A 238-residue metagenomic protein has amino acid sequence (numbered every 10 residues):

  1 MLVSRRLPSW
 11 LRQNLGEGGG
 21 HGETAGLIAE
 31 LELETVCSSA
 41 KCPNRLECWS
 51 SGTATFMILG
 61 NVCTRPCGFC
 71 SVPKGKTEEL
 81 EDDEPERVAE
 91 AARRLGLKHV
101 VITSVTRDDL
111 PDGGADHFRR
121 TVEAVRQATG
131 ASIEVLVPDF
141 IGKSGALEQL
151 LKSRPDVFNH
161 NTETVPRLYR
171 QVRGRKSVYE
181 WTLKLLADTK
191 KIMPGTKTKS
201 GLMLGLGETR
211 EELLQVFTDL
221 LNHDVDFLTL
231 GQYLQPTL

Functional and structural regions predicted by a protein language model:
M1-R65: Flexible, acidic/Gly-rich N-terminal and inter-domain linker regions that tether and position cofactor-handling modules
I28-L31, R154, V172, L220: Alpha-helix boundary/capping residues
S51-V157, T162-L168, V178-G195, S200 (+3 more regions): Conserved Radical SAM active-site core
R170-E180, D224-L238: Radical SAM enzyme [4Fe-4S]-AdoMet core and its adjacent flexible, acidic and glycine-rich loops/tails across
